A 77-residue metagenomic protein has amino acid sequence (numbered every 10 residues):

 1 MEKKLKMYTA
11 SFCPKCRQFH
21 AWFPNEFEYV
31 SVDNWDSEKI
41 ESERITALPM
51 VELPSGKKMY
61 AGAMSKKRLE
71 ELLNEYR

Functional and structural regions predicted by a protein language model:
M1-E26: Local sequence-structure signature of Cys/Sec-based thiol-disulfide redox active-site neighborhoods
K6-T9, N25-K39, R44-A47: Thiol-based oxidoreductase modules, predominantly thioredoxin-like and allied folds used for disulfide exchange
S11, L48, G62-M64: Intrinsic disorder/low-complexity segments
P14-K15, W35, K67: Short alpha-helical
R17, Y29-V30, N74: Long, low-complexity, intrinsically disordered polar/charged segments
H20-F23, I45, S65-K67: Short, glycine/charged-enriched secondary-structure capping and boundary segments
E52-R77: Non-catalytic, surface beta->alpha helical segment in thiol-disulfide oxidoreductase systems
